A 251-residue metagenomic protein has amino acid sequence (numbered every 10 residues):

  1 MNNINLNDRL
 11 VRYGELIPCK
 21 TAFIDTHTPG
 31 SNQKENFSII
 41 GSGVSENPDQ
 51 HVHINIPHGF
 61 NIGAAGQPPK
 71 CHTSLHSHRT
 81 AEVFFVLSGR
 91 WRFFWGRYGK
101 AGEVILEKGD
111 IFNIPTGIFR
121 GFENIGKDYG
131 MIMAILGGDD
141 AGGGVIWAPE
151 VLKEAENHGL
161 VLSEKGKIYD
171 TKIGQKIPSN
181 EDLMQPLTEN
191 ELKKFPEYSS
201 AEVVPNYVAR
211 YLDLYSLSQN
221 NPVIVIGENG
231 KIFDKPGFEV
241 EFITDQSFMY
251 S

Functional and structural regions predicted by a protein language model:
M1-H58, K165-S251: A short, N-terminal "cap"/entry segment at the start of jelly-roll beta-barrel domains of the cupin/DSBH fold
Q50-N55, H72-H78, W95, E103-I105 (+2 more regions): Short histidine-centered beta-strand/loop micro-motifs that create catalytic or ligand/metal-coordination sites
G59, A64-P69, S77-R97, I135-D139 (+1 more regions): Short, conserved beta-strand element in jelly-roll/cupin
V83-F85, N113, K127-I146: A short hydrophobic beta-strand segment most commonly corresponding to one strand of the jelly-roll/cupin
R97-T116: Short acidic-glycine-tyrosine-enriched beta hairpin
I118-G121: Short, charged beta-turn/beta-strand-edge "cap" motif at the junction between a beta-strand and an adjacent loop
A141-V151, H158-K176: Intrinsically disordered, low-complexity, charge-dense segments enriched in Lys/Arg and Glu/Asp interspersed
